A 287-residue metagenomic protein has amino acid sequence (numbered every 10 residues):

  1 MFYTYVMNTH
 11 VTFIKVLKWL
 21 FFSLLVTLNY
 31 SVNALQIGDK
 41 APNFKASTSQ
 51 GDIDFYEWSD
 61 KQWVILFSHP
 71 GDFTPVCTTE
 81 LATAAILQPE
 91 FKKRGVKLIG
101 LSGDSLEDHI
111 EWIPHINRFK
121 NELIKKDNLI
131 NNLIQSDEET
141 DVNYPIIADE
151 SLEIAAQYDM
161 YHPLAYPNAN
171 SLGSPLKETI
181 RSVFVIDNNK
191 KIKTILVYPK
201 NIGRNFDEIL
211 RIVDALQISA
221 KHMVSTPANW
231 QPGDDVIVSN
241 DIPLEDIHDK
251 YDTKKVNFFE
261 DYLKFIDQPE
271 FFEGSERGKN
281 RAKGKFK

Functional and structural regions predicted by a protein language model:
Y3-A34: Classical Sec-dependent N-terminal signal peptides that target proteins to the secretory pathway
V32-K287: Chalcogenol-based redox active-site neighborhoods
